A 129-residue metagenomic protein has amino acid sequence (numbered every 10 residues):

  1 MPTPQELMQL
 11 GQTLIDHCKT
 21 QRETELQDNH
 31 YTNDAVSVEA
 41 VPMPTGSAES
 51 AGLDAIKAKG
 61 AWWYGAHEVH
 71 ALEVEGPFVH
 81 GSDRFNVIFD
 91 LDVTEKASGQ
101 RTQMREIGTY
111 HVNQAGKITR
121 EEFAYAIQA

Functional and structural regions predicted by a protein language model:
P2-E23: Short, aromatic-enriched amphipathic alpha-helices that serve as compact interaction elements
P4-Q5, T24-D83: A solvent-exposed, acidic/Ser-Thr-rich amphipathic alpha-helical stretch
Y31, T94-E95, V112: Hydrophobic alpha-helical segments, especially N-terminal targeting/anchoring helices
A66-E68, D92-Q103: Short, cysteine-centered beta-strand-loop-beta hairpins and adjacent loop/turn segments enriched in charged/polar
L72-F78, D92, R105-H111: Hydrophobic/aromatic beta-strand elements that line small-molecule binding cavities or substrate pockets in beta-rich
G81-L91: A short hydrophobic beta-strand element
R105-A129: Short beta-strand edge/turn micro-motifs at domain boundaries
